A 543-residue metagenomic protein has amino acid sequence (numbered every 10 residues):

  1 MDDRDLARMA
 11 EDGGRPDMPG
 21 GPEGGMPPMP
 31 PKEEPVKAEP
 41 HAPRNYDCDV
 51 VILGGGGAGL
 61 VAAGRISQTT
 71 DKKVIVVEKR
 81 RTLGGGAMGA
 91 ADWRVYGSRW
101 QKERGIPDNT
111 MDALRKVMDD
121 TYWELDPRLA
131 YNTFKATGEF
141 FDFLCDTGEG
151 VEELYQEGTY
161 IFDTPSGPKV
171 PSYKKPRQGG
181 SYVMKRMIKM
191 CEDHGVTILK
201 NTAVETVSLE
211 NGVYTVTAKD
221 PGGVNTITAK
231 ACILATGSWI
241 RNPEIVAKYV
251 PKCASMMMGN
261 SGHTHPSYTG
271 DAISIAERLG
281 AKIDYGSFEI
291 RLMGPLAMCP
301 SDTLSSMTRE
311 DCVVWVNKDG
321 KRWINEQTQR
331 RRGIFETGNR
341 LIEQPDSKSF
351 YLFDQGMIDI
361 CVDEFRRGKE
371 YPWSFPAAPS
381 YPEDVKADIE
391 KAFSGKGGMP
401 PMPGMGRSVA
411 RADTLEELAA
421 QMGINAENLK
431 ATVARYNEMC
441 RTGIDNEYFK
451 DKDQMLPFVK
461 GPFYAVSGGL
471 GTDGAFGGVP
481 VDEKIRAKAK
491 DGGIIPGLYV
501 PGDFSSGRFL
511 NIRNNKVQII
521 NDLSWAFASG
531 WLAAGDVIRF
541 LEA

Functional and structural regions predicted by a protein language model:
D2-N45, K72-K73, K79-T197, W315 (+3 more regions): Conserved N-terminal/central alpha/beta ligand/cofactor-binding core
N45-C48, P221-A231, I494-I495: Core beta-strand elements of the Rossmann-like FAD/NAD(P) dinucleotide-binding domain in flavoenzyme oxidoreductases
V50-V76: N-terminal Rossmann-like FAD-binding beta1-loop-alpha1 element of flavoenzymes
G54, A229, A235-T236, K318 (+1 more regions): Short, well-ordered coil/turn residues at beta-beta hairpins and beta-strand->alpha-helix junctions within
K175-I227, I273, E277-L279: Helical element adjacent to the flavin cofactor pocket in flavoenzyme catalytic cores
T206, T414-E417, N428-K516: A glycine-rich dinucleotide-binding beta-alpha-beta segment and adjacent secondary-structure elements that constitute
G223, I227-L296, I519, L523-A526 (+2 more regions): Glycine-rich loop(s) and the adjacent beta-strand/alpha-helix scaffold that form part
I273-I275, L279-Q421: An anion/pyrophosphate-binding glycine-rich loop and adjacent beta-alpha core in soluble alpha-beta enzymes
